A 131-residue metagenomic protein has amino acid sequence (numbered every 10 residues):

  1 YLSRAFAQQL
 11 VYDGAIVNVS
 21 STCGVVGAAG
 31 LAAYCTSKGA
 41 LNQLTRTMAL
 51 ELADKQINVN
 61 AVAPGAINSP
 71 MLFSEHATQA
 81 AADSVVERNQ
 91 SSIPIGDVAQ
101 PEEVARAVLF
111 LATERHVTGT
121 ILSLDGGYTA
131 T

Functional and structural regions predicted by a protein language model:
Y1-S3, Q9, D97-L124, T129: C-terminal substrate-recognition "lid" of short-chain dehydrogenase/reductases
S3, S37, T45: Active-site helix of classical SDR
Q8-Q9, L50-D54: Alpha-helical segment proximal to the catalytic Tyr-Lys
D13, V26-A32, D54-K55, G96: Active-site loop immediately N-terminal to the catalytic Tyr-X3-Lys motif of short-chain dehydrogenase/reductase
S21: Residue(s) in the substrate-gating loop at a strand-loop-helix junction that position the organic substrate next
G27-C35, T47, E75: Active-site loop-to-helix junction immediately N-terminal to the catalytic Tyr of the SDR YXXXK motif in Rossmann-fold
A53, N58, V117-G119: Short, small/polar-rich loop/turn modules that mediate ligand/substrate recognition or access, typified
A63-S74: Short, flexible catalytic-loop segment of classical short-chain dehydrogenase/reductase
